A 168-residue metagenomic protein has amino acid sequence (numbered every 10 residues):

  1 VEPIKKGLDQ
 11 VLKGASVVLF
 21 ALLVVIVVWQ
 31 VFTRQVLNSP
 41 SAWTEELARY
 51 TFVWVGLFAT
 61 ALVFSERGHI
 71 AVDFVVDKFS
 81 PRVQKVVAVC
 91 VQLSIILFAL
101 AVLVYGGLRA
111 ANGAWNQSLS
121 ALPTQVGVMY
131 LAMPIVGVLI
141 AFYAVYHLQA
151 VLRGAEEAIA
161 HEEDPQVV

Functional and structural regions predicted by a protein language model:
V1-V168: Alpha-helical transmembrane segments and membrane-interface helix-loop junctions in multi-pass membrane proteins
